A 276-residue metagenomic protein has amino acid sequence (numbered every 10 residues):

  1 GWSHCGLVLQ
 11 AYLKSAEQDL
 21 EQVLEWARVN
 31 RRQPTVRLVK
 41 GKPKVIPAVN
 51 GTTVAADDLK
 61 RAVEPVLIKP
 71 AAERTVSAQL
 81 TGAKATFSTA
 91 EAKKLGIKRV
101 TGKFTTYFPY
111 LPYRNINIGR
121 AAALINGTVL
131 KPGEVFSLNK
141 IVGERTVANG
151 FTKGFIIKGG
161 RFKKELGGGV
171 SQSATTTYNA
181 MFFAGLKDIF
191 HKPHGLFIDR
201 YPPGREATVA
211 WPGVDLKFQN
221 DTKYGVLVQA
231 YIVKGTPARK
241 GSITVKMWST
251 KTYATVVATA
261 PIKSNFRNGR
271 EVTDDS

Functional and structural regions predicted by a protein language model:
W2-S276: Well-ordered beta-sheet/strand-loop patches within structured domains
